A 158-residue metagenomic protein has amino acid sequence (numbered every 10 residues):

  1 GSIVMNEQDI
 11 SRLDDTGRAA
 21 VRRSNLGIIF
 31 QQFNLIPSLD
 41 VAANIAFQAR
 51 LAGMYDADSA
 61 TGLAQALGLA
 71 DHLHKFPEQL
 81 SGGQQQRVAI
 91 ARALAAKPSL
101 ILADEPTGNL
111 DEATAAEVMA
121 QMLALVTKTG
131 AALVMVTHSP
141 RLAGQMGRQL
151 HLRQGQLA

Functional and structural regions predicted by a protein language model:
G1-Q145, Q149: ABC family nucleotide-binding domain
M146-A158: H-loop (His-switch) and adjacent beta-strand-loop-beta switch element of ABC-type ATPase nucleotide-binding domains
